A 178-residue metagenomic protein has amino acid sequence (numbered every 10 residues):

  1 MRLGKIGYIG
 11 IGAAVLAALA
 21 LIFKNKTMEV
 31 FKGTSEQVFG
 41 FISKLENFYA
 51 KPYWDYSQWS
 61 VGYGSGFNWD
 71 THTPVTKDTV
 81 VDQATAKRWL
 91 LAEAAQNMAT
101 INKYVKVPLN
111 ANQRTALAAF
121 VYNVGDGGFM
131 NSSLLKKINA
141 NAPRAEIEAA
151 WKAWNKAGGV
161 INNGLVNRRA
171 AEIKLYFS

Functional and structural regions predicted by a protein language model:
M1-G12: Membrane-penetrating hydrophobic segments
L3, L21-Y56, S65, V80-A92 (+3 more regions): Long, amphipathic alpha-helical surface segments
I11-L19: Core hydrophobic alpha-helical membrane-spanning segments
I42, Q113-V121, A150-K152: Short alpha-helical scaffolding segments that buttress acidic/His motifs in well-ordered protein cores
Y49, N68-D70, A116: A broad, structure-centric signal for solvent-exposed, well-ordered loop/edge residues that line or flank functional
W54-V75: Substrate-binding/active-site groove segments that recognize and process beta-1,4-linked N-acetyl-hexosamine
